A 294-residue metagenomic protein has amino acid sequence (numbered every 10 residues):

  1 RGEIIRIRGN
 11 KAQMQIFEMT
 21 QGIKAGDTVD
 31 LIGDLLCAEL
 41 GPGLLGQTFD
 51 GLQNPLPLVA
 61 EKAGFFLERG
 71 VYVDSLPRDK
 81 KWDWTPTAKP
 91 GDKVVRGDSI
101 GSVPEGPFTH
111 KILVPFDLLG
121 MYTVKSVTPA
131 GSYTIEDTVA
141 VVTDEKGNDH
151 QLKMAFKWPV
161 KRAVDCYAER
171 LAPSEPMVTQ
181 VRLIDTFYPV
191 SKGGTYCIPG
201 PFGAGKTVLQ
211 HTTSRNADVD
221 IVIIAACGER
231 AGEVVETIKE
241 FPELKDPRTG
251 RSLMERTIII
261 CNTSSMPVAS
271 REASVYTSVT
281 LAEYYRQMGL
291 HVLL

Functional and structural regions predicted by a protein language model:
R1-F187: Peripheral, non-AAA+ core regions of ATP-driven protein-machinery
M177-L294: Switch/coupling sub-region of P-loop NTPases
